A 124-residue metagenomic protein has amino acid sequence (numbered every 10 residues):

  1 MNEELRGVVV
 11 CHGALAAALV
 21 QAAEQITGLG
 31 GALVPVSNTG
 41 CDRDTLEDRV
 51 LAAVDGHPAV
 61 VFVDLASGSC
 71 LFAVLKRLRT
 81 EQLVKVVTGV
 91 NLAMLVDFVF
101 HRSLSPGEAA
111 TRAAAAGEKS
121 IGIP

Functional and structural regions predicted by a protein language model:
M1-P124: N-terminal loops that bind phosphate or other acidic moieties and the adjacent beta-alpha structural core
